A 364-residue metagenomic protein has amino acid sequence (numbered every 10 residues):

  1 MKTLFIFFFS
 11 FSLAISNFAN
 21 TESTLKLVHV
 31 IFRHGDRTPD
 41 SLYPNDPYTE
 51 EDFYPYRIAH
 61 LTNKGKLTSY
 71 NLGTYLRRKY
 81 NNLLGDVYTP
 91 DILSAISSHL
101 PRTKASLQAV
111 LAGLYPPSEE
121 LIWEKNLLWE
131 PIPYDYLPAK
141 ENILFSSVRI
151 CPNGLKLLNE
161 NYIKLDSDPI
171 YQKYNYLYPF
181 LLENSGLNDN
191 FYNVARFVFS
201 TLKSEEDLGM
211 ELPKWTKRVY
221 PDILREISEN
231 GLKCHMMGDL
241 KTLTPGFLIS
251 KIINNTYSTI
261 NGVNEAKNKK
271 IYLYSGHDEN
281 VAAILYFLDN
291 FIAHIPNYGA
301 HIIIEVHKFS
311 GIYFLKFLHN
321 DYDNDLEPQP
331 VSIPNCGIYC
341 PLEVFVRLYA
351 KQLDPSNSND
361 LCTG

Functional and structural regions predicted by a protein language model:
K2-F18: Cleavable N-terminal signal peptides of Sec/SRP-targeted secreted and luminal proteins
T21-S94, S98-G364: Signature for phosphate-centric chemistry
